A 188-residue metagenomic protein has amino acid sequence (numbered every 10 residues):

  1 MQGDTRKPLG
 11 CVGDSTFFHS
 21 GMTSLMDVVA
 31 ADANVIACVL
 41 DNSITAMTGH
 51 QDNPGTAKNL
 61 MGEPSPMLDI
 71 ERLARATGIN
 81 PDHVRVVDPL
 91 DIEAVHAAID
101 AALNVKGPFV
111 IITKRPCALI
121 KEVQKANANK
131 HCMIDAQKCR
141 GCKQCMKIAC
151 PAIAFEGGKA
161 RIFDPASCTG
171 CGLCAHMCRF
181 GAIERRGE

Functional and structural regions predicted by a protein language model:
M1-V110, E122-Q124: Thiamine diphosphate
R6, G10, A37, L68 (+6 more regions): Feature representing long, continuous alpha-helical segments
R6, R72-R75, R85, R115 (+4 more regions): Arginine residue identity/basic-tract feature
C11, S15-F18, N59-P64, R85-P89 (+3 more regions): Hydrophobic alpha-helical scaffolding
L40-S43, P89, R115-P116, G158 (+1 more regions): Short, ordered loop/turn segments at secondary-structure junctions
T48-Q51, R115, Q124, G181 (+1 more regions): A generic "cationic amphipathic patch" detector
A101-F155: Glycine/aspartate-rich loop-and-adjacent alpha/beta segment that forms the canonical ThDP
R140-D164, L173-E188: Iron-sulfur cluster-binding cysteine motifs and their immediate structural context in ferredoxin-like electron-transfer
